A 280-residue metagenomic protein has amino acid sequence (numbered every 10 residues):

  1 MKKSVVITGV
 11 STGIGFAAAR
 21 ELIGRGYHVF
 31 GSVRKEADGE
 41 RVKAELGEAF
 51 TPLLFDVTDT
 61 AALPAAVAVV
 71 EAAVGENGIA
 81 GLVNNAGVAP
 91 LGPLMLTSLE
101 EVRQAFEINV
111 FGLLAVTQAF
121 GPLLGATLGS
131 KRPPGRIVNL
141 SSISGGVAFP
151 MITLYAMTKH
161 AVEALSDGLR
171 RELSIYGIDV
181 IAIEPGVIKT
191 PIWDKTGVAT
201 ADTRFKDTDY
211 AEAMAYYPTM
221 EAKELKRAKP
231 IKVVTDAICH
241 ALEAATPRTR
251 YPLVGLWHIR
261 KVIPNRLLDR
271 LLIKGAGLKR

Functional and structural regions predicted by a protein language model:
S11-G13: Conserved glycine-rich cofactor-binding loop
F55-A66, L99: The beta1-alpha1 cofactor-binding region of Rossmann-like NAD(H)/NADP(H)-dependent oxidoreductases
N85-P90: Conserved NAD(P)H cofactor-binding loop of Rossmann-fold oxidoreductase domains
P93-L94, E101-R103: Substrate-binding pocket helix/loop in short-chain dehydrogenase/reductase
T117, T158: Active-site helix of classical SDR
S142: Residue(s) in the substrate-gating loop at a strand-loop-helix junction that position the organic substrate next
S174-L225: C-terminal beta-strand-loop-alpha-helix "lid" module of Rossmann-like NAD(P)-dependent dehydrogenases
